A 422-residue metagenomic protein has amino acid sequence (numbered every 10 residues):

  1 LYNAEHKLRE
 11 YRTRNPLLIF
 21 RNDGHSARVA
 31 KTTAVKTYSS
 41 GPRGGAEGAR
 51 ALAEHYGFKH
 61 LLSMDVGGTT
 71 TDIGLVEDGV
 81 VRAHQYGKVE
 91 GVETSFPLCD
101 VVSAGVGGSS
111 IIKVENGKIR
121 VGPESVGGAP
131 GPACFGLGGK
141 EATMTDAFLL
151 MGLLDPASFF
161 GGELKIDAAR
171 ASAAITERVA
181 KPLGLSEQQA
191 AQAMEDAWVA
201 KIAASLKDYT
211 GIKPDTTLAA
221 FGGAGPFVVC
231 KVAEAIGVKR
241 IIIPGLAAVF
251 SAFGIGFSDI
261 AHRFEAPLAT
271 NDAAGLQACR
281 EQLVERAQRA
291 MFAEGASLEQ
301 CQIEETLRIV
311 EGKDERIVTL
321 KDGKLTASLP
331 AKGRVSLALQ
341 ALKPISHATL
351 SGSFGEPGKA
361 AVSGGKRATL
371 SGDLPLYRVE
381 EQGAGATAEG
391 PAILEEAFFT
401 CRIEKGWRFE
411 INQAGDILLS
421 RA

Functional and structural regions predicted by a protein language model:
L1-S26, Q189, A193-K201: Hydrophobic alpha-helical segments characteristic of transmembrane helices in integral membrane transporters
Y2-E5, G24-L61, A83-C99, S109 (+2 more regions): Conserved phosphate-binding catalytic cores of ATP/NTP-utilizing and phosphoryl-transfer enzymes
R12-P16, T32-V35, P42, Y56-H60 (+13 more regions): Short coil/turn connectors at secondary-structure junctions
L18-R21, H60-G68, G74, Q189-A193 (+2 more regions): Beta-strand segments within the central parallel beta-sheet cores of soluble alpha/beta enzyme folds
P42, M64-T70, A104-G107, F221-G225 (+1 more regions): A short acidic Gly-Thr/Ser loop motif
G67-T71, E77, C99-D100, V106-A173: Mobile "lid/hinge" segments at catalytic clefts and subdomain interfaces of large enzymes
V126-G128, M151, P156-K213, A220-A422: C-terminal, non-catalytic interaction/recognition modules in large multi-subunit enzymes and RNPs
